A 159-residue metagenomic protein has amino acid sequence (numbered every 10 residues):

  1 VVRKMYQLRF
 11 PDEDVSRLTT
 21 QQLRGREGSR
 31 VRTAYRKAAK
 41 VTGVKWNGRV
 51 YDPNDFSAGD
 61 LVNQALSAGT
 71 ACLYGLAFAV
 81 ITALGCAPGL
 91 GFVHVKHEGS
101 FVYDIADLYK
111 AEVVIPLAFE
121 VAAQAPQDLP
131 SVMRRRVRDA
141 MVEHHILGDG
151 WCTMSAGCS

Functional and structural regions predicted by a protein language model:
V1-S159: Active-site helix-to-loop segments that bind/position phosphate- or nucleotide-bearing substrates and donors across
